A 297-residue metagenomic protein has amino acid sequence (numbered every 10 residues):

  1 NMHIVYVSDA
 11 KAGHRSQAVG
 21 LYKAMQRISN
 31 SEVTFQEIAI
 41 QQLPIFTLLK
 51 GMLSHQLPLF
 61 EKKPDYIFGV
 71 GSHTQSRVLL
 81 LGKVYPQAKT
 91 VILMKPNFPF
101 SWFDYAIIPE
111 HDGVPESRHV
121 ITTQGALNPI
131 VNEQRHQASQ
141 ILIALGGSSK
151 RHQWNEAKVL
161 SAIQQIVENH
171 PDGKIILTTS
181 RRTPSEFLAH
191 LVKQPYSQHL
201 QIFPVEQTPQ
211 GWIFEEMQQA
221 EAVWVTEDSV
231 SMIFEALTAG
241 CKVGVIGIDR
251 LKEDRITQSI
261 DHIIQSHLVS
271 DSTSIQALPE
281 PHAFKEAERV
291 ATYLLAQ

Functional and structural regions predicted by a protein language model:
N1-V5: Extreme N-terminal starter segment of soluble prokaryotic enzymes
Y6-V7, K11-I121, G125-N128: Active-site and donor-binding regions of nucleotide-sugar-utilizing enzymes
V7, A126-E186, P204-E206: Active-site donor-nucleotide binding/catalytic segment of nucleotide-sugar enzymes
G13-R15, I45, P99-F100, V114-E116 (+3 more regions): Short, charged/polar "capping" segments at the starts of alpha-helices and the immediately preceding loops
F100-A157, S272-F284: A nucleotide-sugar donor-handling region in carbohydrate enzymes
E168, I260-Q297: Leloir-type glycosyltransferase catalytic cores
V192-S231: Donor nucleotide-activated moiety binding/catalytic core segment of transferases that use nucleotide-activated donors
Q218-A220, T238-K242: Conserved donor-binding/catalytic loop of nucleotide-activated donor transferases
